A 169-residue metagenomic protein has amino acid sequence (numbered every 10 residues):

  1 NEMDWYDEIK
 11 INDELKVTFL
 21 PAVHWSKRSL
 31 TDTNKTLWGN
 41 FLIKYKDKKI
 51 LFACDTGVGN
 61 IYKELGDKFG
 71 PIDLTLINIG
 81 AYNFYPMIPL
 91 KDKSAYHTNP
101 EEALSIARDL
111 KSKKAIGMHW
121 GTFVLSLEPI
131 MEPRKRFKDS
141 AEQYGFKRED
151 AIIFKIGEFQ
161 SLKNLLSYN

Functional and structural regions predicted by a protein language model:
E2-G70, I156-N169: Core dinuclear metal-dependent hydrolase active-site scaffold
K49, G57-F154: Cap/insert and terminal regions of metallo-dependent hydrolase folds
